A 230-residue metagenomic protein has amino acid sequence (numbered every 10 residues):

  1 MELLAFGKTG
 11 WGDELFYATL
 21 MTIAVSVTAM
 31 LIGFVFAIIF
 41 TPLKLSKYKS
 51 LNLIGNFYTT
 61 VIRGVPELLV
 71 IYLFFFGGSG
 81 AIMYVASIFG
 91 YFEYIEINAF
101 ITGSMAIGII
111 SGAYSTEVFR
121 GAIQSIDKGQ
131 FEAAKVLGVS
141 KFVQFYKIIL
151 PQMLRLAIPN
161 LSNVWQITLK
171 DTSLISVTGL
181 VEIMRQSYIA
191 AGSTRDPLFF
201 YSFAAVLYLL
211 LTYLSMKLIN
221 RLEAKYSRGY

Functional and structural regions predicted by a protein language model:
M1-Y230: Transmembrane alpha-helices and adjacent helix-loop boundaries
